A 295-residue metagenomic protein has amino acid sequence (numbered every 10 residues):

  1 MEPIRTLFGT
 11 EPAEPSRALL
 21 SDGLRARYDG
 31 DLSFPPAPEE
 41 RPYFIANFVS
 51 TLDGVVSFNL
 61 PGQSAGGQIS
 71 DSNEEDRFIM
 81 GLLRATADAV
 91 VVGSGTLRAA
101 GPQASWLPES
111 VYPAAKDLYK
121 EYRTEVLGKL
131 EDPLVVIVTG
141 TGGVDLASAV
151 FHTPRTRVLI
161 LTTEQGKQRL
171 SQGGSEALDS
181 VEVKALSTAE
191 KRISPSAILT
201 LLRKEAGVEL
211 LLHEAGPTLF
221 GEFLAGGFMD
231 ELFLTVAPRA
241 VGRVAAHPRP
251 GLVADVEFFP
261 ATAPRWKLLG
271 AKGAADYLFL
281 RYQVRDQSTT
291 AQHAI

Functional and structural regions predicted by a protein language model:
M1-I295: Enzymes that bind and transform nitrogen-containing heteroaromatic metabolites
